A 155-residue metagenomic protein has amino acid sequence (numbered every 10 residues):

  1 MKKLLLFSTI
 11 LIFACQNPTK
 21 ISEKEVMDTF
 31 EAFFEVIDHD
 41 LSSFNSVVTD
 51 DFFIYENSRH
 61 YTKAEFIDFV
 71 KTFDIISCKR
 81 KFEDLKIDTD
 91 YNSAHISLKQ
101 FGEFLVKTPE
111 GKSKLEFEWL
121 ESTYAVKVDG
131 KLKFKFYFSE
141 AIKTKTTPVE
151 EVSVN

Functional and structural regions predicted by a protein language model:
K3-F13: Sec-dependent N-terminal signal peptides
C15-S46, S153-N155: Short, low-complexity N-terminal intrinsically disordered segments enriched in polar/charged residues
F34-E35, N45-Y61: Short, solvent-exposed secondary-structure junction/capping segments
S58-R59, K86, K99-G102, T123 (+1 more regions): A mature extracytoplasmic/lumenal domain signature
K63, P109-K112, S153: Flexible, solvent-exposed loop segments that connect beta-strands
V70-K112: Surface-exposed, charged secondary-structure patches
K114-E116: Transmembrane beta-barrel outer-membrane domains
E118-V152: Short beta-strand edge/turn micro-motifs at domain boundaries
